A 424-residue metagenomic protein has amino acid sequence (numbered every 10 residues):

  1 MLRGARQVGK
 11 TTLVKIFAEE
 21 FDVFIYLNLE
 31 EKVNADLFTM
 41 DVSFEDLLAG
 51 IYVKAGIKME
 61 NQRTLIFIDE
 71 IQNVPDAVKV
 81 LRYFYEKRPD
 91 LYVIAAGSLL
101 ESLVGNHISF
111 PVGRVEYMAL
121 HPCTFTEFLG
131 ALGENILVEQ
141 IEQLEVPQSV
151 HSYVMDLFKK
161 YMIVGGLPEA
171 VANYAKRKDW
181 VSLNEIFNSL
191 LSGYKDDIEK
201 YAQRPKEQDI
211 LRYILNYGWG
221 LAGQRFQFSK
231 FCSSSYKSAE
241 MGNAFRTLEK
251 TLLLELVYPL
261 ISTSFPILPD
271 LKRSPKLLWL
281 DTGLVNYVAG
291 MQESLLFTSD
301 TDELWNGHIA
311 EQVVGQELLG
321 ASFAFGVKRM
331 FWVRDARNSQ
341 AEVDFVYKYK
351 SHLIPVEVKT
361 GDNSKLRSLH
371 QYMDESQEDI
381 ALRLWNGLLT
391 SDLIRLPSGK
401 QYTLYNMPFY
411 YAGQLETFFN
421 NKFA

Functional and structural regions predicted by a protein language model:
M1, Q7, I16-V23, E249-A424: A cross-kingdom feature that marks ATP-driven nucleic-acid transaction machinery
K10: Conserved lysine of the Walker
E30-Q62: Short glycine-rich substrate-engagement loop in P-loop NTPases that contacts/grips substrate
L37, Q72-L81, G105-N106: Conserved ATPase-coupling elements of RecA-like P-loop NTPase cores
K58-A77: Conserved P-loop NTPase "ATPase switch" module shared by AAA+ and STAND
F67, Y92-S98, A119: Structural recognition of the conserved hydrophobic beta-strand(s) that form the central parallel beta-sheet of P-loop
Y83, E101-Y117, L129-E134: Short regulatory helix/loop adjacent to the ATP-binding pocket of P-loop NTPases
G130-V313, A321-F323, M330-N338: Interdomain hinge/linker elements that couple catalytic modules in large macromolecular machines
